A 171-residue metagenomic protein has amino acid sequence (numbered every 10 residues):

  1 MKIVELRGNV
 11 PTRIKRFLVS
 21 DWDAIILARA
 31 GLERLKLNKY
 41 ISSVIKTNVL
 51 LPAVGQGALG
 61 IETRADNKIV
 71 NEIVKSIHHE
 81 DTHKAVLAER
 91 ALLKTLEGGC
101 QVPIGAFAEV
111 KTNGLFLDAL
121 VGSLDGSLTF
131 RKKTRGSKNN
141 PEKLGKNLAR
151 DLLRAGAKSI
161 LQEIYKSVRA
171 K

Functional and structural regions predicted by a protein language model:
M1-K171: Small-molecule-sensing regulatory modules
